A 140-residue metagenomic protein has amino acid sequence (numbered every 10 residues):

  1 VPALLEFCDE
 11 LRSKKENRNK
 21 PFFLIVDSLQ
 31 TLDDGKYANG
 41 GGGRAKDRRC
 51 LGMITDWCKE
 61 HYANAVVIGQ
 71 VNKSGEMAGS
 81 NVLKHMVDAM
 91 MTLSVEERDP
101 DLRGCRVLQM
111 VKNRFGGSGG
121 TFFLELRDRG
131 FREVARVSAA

Functional and structural regions predicted by a protein language model:
V1, S28-T31, Q70-K73, V95-E97: Short, ordered loop/turn segments at secondary-structure junctions
V1-D56, A140: Conserved inter-motif catalytic segment of the P-loop NTP-binding fold
D9-L24, Q30, A89, V95-A140: Conserved P-loop NTPase
T31, Y37, D47, A65-V66 (+2 more regions): Long C-terminal interaction/binding lobes of large macromolecular proteins
G35-K36, E76-A78, C105, G120: Short glycine-/acidic-enriched loop or helix-start segments at secondary-structure transitions that form or flank
A45-Q70, M86-E97: Substrate-engagement module of ASCE P-loop NTPases
I54-D56, G79-N81, E97-D99, V111-K112: A generic local secondary-structure boundary/capping motif
G75-M86: Short regulatory helix/loop adjacent to the ATP-binding pocket of P-loop NTPases
